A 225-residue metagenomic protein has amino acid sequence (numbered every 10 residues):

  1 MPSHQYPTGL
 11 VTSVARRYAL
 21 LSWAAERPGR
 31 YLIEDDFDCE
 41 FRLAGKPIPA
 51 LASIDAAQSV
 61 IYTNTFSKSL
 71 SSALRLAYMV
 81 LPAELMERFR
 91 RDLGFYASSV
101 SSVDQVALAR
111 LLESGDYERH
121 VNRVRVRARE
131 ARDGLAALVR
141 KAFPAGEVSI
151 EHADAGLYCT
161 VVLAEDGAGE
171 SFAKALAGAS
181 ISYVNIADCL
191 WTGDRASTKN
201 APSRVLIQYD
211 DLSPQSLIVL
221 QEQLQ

Functional and structural regions predicted by a protein language model:
M1-Q225: PLP-dependent class I/II
